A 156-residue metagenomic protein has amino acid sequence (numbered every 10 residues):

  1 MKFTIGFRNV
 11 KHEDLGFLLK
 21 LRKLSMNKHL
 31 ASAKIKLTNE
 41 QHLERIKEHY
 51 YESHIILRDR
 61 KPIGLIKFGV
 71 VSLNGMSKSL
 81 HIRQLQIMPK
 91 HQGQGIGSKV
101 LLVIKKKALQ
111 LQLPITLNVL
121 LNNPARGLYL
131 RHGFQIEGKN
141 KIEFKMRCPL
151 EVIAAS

Functional and structural regions predicted by a protein language model:
F3-I5, N9-K90, L101-K107, E137-K141: Acetyl-CoA-dependent GNAT
R58, L113, F134: Short glycine/serine/threonine/alanine-rich loop segments
M88-K90, Q94, L121-N123: Active-site acidic-Proline motif in GNAT/NAT acetyltransferases
Q92, L109, L130: Short polybasic/polar patches that bind polyanions
S98-K99, L121-I142: Conserved active-site alpha-helix within GNAT-family acetyltransferase domains
A108-L120: Conserved GNAT acetyl-CoA-binding A-motif
I142-S156: Terminal substrate-recognition subdomain of acyl/acetyltransferases
